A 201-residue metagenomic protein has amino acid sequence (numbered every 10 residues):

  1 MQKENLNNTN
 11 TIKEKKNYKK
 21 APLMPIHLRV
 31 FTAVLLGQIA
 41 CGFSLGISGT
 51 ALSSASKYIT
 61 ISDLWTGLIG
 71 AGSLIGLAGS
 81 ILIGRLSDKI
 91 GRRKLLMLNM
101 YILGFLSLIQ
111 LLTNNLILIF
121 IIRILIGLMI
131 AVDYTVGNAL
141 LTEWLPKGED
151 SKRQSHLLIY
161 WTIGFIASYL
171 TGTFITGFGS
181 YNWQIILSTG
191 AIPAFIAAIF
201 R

Functional and structural regions predicted by a protein language model:
M1-F43: Cytosolic juxtamembrane N-terminal segment immediately preceding the first transmembrane helix of multi-pass
R29-D63: Extracytoplasmic
G70-R85, N138: Central cavity-lining transmembrane alpha-helices of secondary-active solute carriers, predominantly the Major
G79-L116: Conserved MFS/SLC helix-loop-helix module at the cytosolic interface between two early adjacent transmembrane helices
N115-R123: Short hydrophobic/alpha-helical segments at membrane-entry points of transmembrane helices in Major Facilitator
I122-I159: Cytoplasmic helix-loop-helix junction between adjacent transmembrane helices in 12-TM secondary transporters
E149-G177, P193-A194: Glycine-rich segments within core transmembrane alpha-helices of 12-TM secondary carriers
Q184-F200: Symmetry-related core transmembrane helices of the 12-TM Major Facilitator Superfamily/SLC fold
